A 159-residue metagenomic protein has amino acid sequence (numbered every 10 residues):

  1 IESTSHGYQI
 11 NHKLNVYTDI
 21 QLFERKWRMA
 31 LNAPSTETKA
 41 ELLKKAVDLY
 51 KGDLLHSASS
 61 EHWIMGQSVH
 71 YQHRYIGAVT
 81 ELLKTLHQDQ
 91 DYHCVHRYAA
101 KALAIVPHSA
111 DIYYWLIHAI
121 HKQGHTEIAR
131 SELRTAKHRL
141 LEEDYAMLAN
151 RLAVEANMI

Functional and structural regions predicted by a protein language model:
E2-I159: Intrinsically disordered, charged and Pro/Gly-enriched terminal/linker segments that flank large helical-solenoid
